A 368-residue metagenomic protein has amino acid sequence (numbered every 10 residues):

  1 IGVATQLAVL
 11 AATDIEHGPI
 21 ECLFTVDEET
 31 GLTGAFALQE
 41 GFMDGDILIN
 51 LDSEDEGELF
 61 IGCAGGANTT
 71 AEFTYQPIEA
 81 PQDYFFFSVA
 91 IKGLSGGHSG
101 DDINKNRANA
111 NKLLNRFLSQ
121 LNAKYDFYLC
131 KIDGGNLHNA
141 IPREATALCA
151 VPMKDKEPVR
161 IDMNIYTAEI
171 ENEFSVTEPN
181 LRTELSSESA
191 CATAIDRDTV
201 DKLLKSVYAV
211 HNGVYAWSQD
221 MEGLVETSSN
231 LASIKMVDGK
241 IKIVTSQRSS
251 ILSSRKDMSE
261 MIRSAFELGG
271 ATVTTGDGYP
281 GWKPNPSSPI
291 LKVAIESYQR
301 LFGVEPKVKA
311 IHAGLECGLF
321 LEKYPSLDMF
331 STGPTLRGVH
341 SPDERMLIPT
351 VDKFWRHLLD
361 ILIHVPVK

Functional and structural regions predicted by a protein language model:
I1-E29, F87-I91, H98, K105-L121 (+3 more regions): Alpha-helical metal-binding/catalytic segments enriched in His/Glu/Asp
I1-Q82, C130, Y215-S218, E222 (+2 more regions): Acidic/histidine-rich catalytic neighborhood of metal-dependent amide-processing enzymes
Q6, G62, E79-Y84, I103-D133 (+2 more regions): Acidic-enriched catalytic cores of C-N bond-cleaving enzymes acting on peptides and small amides
E40-G41, R107-K124, P152-K156, D201-Y208 (+3 more regions): His/Asp/Glu-rich mid-to-C-terminal helical/loop segments that flank catalytic regions of hydrolases
D102, N109-N111, R116-I132, P284-L327: Active-site-adjacent substrate-binding region of metalloamidase/peptidase-like peptide-processing proteins
A147-L148, R182-T193, N230-I234, K242-L252 (+2 more regions): A short beta-alpha structural unit
Q219, E226-G239, F302-I361: Zn-dependent metallopeptidase/amidohydrolase metal-coordination segment
S253-T272, G281: Redox- and metal-dependent alpha/beta enzyme cores, enriched for Fe-S-associated oxidoreductases and cofactor-handling
